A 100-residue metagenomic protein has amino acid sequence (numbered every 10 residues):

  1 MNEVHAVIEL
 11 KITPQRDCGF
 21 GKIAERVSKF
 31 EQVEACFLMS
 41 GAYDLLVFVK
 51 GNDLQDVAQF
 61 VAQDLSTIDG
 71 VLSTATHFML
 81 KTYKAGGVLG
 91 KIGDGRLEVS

Functional and structural regions predicted by a protein language model:
M1-S100: A compositional/biophysical signature of low hydrophobicity enriched in polar/charged and small residues
